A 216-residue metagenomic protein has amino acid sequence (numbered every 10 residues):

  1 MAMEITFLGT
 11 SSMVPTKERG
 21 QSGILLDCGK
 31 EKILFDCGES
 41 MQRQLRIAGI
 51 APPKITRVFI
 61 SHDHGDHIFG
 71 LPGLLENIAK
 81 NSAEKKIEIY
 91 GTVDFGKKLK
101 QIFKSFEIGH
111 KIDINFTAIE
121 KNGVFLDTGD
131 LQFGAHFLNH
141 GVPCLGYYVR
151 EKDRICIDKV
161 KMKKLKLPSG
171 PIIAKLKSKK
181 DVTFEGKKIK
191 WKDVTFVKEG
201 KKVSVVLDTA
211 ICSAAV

Functional and structural regions predicted by a protein language model:
M1, I50-P53, I112, G129-L131: Structured loop/turn residues at beta-strand edges in well-structured enzyme cores
M1-A48, E84-K86, Y147-V149, F196-V206: Conserved beta-strand hairpin/beta-sheet module of binuclear metal-dependent hydrolase folds, prominently
L8, N122-D127: Local beta-strand/beta-hairpin segments that build beta-sheet-rich folds
T10-S11, E39-S40, D63, D94 (+2 more regions): Active-site metal-binding loops of divalent metal-dependent hydrolases
V14, G65-H67, G123, G141 (+1 more regions): Active-site environment of divalent metal-dependent phosphoester hydrolases
E39-Y90, N115-E120: Active-site metal-binding motif and surrounding structural segment of the metallo-beta-lactamase
D94-S105, I114-K121: A gly/proline- and charged-residue-enriched helix-loop-helix capping module
L131-V205, T209-V216: Active-site-proximal loop/helix segment associated with metal-binding centers of metalloenzymes
